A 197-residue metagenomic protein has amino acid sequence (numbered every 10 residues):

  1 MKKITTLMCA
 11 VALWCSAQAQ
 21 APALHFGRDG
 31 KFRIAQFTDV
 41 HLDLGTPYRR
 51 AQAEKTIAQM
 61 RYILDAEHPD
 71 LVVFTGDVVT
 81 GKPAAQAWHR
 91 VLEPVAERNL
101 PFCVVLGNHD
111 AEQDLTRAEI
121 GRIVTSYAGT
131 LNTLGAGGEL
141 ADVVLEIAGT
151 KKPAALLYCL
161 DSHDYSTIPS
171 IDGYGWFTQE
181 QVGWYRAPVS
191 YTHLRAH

Functional and structural regions predicted by a protein language model:
K2-M8: Sec-dependent signal peptide recognition, specifically the positively charged N-region followed immediately by
A10-Q18: Hydrophobic h-region of N-terminal signal peptides that target proteins for export in Gram-negative bacteria
A19-R90: N-terminal active-site segment of His-dependent metallophosphoesterases
H25-I34, V144-C159: Beta-strand-turn-beta hairpins that frame and shape the catalytic cleft of phosphate-ester-processing enzymes
D43-G45, T80-P83, V104-L115, Y165-I168: Active-site environment of divalent metal-dependent phosphoester hydrolases
G76-E93, E112-Y127: Metal-dependent catalytic neighborhoods of phosphoester/phosphodiester hydrolases
L100, L106-G137, A155, S162: Active-site neighborhood of divalent metal-dependent phosphoester bond hydrolases
T192-H197: Conserved small/polar residues in nucleotide/adenosyl-binding loops
